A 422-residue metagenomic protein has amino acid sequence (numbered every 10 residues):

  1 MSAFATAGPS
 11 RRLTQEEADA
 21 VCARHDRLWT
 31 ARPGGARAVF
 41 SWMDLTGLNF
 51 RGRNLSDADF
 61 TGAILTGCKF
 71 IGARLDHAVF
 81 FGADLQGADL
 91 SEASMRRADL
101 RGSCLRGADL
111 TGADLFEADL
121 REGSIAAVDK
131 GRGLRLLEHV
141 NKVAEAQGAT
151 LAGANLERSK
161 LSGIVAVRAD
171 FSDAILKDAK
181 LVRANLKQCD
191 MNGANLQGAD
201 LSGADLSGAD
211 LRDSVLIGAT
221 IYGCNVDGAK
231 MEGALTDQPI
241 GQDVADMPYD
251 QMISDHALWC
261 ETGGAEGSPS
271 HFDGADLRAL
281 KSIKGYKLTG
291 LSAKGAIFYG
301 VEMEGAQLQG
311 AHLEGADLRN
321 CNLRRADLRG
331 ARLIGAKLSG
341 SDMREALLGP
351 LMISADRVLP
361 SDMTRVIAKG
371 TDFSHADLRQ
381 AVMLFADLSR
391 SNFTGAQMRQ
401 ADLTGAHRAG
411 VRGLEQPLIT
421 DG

Functional and structural regions predicted by a protein language model:
F4-D19, R24-G422: Tandem repeat scaffolds
